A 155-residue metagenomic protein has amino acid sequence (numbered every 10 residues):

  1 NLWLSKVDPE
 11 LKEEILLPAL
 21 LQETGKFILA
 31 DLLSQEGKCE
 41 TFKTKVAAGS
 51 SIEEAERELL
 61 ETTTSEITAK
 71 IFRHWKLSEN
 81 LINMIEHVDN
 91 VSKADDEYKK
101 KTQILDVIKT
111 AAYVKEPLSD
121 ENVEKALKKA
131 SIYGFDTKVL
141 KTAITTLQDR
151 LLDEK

Functional and structural regions predicted by a protein language model:
N1-L2, L11: Hydrophobic, well-ordered beta-alpha structural blocks that scaffold small-molecule cofactor pockets
P9-E10, E14-K155: Metal-dependent nucleotide-binding catalytic modules
